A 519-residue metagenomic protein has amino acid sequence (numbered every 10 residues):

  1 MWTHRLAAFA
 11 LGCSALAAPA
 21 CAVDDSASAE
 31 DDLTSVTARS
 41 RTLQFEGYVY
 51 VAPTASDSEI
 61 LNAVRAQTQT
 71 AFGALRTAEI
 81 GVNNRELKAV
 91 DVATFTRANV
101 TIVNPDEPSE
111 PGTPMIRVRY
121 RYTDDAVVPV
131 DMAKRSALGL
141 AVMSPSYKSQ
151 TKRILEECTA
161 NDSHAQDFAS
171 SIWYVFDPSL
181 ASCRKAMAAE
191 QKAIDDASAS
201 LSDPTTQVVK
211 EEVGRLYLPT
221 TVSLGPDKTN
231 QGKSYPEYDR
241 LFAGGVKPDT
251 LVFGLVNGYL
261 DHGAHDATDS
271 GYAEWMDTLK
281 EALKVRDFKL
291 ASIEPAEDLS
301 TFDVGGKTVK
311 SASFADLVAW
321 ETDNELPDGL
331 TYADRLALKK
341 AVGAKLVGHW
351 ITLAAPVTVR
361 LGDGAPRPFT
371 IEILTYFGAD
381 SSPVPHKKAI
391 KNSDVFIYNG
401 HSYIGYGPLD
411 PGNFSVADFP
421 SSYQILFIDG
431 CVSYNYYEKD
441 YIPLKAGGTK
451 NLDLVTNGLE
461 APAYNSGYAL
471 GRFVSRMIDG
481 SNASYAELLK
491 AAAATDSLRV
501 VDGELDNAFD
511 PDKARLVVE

Functional and structural regions predicted by a protein language model:
M1-A10: Bacterial N-terminal signal peptides that target proteins for export
P19-C21: N-terminal Sec signal peptide cleavage junction
D24-S35: Short, low-complexity, disordered segments immediately C-terminal to signal peptides in bacterial exported proteins
L33-S136: Long, solvent-exposed N-terminal ectodomains/accessory regions that are displayed to the extracellular/lumenal milieu
T101-L346: Non-catalytic propeptide/linker segments at domain boundaries
H262-T268, S381-P383, I404-N413, N435-K439 (+1 more regions): Extracytoplasmic/secreted cell-surface and envelope-processing proteins
D316, E321, G329-V432: Catalytic-core segments of thiol-dependent peptidases
I425-E519: Active-site-proximal C-terminal subdomain of hydrolase catalytic domains
